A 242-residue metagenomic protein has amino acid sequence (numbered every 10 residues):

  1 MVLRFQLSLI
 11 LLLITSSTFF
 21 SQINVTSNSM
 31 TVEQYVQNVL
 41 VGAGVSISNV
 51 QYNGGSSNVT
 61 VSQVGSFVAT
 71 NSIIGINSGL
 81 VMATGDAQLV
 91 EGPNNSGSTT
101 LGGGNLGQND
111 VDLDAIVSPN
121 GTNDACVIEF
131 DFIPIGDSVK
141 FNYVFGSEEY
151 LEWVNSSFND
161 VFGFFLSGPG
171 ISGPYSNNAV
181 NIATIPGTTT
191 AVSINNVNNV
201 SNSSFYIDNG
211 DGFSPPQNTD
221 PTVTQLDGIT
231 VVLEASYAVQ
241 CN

Functional and structural regions predicted by a protein language model:
M1-V25: Bacterial Sec-dependent N-terminal signal peptides
Q22-N242: Aromatic (Trp/Tyr/Phe) and Gly/Pro-enriched flexible surface segments
